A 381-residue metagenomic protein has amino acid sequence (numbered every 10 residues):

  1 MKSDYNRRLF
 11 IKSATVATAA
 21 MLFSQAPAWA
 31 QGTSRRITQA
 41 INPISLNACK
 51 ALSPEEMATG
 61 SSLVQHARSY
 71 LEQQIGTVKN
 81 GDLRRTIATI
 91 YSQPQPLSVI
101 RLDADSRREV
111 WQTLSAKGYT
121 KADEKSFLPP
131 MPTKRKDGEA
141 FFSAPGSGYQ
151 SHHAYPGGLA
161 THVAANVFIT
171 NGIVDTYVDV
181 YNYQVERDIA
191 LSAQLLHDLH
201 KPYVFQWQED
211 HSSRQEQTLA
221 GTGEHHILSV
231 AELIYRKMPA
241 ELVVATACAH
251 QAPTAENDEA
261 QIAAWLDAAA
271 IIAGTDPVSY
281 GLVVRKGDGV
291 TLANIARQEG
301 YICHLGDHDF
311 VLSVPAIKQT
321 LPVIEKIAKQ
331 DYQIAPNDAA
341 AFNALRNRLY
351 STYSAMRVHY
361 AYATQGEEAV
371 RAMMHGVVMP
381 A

Functional and structural regions predicted by a protein language model:
K2-D4, L9-Q31: N-terminal export signals
R7, L83-R84, R107: Short amphipathic alpha-helical segments that mediate assembly, nucleic-acid/protein binding, or membrane association
V16, T33-L102, T113, I169-D188 (+4 more regions): Divalent metal-dependent phosphate-bond-processing catalytic cores, especially two-metal-ion Mg2+/Mn2+ enzymes that act
R107-A122, P129-P130, R135-H162, D210-S213: Active-site flanking loop/helix segments enriched in acidic
Q150-D175, V185-R187: Glycine- and small hydrophobic-enriched segments that form the cores of compact globular domains
L191: Nucleic-acid nuclease catalytic cores
